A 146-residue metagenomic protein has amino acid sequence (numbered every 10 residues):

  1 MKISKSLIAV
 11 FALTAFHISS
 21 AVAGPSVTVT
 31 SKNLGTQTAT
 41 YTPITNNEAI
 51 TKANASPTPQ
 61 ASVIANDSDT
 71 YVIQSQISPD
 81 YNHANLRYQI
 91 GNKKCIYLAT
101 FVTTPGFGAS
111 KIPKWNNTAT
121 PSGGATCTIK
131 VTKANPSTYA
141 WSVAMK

Functional and structural regions predicted by a protein language model:
M1-I8: Bacterial N-terminal signal peptides that target proteins for export
A12: Basic, ligand-binding patches in group-transfer machinery, especially extracytoplasmic/periplasmic segments
F16-I18: N-terminal signal peptide c-region/cleavage motif recognized by signal peptidases
A21-K146: Intrinsically disordered, low-complexity segments enriched in small/polar residues
